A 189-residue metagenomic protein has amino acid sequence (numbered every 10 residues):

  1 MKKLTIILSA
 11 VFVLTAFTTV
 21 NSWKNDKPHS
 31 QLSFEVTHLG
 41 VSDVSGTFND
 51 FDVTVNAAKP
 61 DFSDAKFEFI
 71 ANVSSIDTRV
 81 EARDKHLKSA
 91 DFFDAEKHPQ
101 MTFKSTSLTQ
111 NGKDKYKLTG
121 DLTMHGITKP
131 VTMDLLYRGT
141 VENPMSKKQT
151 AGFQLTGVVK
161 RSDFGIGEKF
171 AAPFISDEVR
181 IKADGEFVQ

Functional and structural regions predicted by a protein language model:
M1-L4: Positively charged n-region of N-terminal signal peptides that target proteins for export
I6-I7, K88: Short amphipathic alpha-helical "recognition" segments used for binding
I7-A16: Bacterial N-terminal signal peptides
F17-Q189: Low-complexity, acidic/polar, glycine-enriched regions of mature
